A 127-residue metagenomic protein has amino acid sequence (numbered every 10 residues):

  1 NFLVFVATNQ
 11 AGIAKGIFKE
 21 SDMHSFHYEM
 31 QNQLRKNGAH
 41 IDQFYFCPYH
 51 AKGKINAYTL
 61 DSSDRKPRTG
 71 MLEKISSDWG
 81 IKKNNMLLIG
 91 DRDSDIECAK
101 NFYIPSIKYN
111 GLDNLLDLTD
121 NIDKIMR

Functional and structural regions predicted by a protein language model:
N1-L3, K36: Active-site neighborhood of HAD-like aspartate-dependent phosphohydrolases
L3-N9, D42-C47: Short beta-strand segments at enzyme active-site cores
Q10-M23: A short secondary-structure junction motif
G12-I13, P48-G53: A short acidic, glycine/proline-enriched capping/turn motif at secondary-structure boundaries, especially helix N-cap
E20-Q43, K52-L88, R92-R127: Asp-based, Mg2+/Mn2+-dependent phosphohydrolase catalytic module
